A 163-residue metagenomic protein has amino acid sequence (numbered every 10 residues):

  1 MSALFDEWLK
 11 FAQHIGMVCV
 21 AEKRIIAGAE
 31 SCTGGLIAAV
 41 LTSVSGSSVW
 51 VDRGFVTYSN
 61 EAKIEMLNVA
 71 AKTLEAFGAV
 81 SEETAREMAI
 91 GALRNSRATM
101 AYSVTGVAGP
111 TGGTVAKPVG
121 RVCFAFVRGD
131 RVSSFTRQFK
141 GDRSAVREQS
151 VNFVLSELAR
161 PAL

Functional and structural regions predicted by a protein language model:
M1-L163: Short alpha-helical segments enriched in small residues
